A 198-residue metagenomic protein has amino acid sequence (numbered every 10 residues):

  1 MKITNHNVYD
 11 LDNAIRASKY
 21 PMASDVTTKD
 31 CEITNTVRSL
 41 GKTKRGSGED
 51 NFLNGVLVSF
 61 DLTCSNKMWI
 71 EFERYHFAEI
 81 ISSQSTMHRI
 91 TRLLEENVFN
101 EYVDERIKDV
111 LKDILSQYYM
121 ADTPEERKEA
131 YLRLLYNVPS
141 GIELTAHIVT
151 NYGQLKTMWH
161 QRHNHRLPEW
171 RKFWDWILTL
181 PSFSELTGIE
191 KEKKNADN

Functional and structural regions predicted by a protein language model:
M1-N198: Family-specific signature for flavin-dependent thymidylate synthase
